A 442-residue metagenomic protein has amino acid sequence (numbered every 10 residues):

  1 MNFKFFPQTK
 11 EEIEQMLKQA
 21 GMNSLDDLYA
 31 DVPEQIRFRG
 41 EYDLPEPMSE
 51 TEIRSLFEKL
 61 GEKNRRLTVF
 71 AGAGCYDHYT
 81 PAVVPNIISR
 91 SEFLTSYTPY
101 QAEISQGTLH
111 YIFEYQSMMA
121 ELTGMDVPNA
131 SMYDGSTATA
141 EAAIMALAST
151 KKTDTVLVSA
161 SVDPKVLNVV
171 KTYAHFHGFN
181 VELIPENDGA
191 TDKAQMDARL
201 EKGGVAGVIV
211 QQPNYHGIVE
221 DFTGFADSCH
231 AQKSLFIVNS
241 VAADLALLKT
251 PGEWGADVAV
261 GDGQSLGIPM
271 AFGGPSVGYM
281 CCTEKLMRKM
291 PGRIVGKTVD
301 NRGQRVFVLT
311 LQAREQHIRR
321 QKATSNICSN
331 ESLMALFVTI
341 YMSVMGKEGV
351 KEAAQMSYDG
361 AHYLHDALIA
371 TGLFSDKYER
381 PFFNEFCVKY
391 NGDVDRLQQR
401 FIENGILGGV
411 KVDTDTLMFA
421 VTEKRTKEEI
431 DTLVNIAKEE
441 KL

Functional and structural regions predicted by a protein language model:
M1-D26, A30-R39: Compact, charge-rich alpha-helical regulatory domains located at protein termini
N2-F6, K18, D43-P47, A102-S105 (+16 more regions): Hydrophobic alpha-helical scaffolding
V32-F113: N-terminal entrance/gating region of PLP-dependent enzymes' catalytic architecture
S91-A102, A120-M125, K151-T153, A174-E182 (+4 more regions): Gly-rich Lys/Arg/Thr-decorated short loops/hinges at beta-loop-alpha junctions or inter-strand turns that position
Y100-I104, E121-A140: Short loop-beta-helix segment that forms the pyridoxal 5′-phosphate
G107, T137-Q304, L373, V388 (+4 more regions): Conserved PLP-enzyme active-site core in the AAT-like
V205, E348-L433: Conserved C-terminal alpha-helix-loop-beta "cap" of PLP-dependent enzymes that closes/shapes the active-site mouth
L266-G372, D376-E379: Active-site C-terminal subdomain of aminotransferase-like
